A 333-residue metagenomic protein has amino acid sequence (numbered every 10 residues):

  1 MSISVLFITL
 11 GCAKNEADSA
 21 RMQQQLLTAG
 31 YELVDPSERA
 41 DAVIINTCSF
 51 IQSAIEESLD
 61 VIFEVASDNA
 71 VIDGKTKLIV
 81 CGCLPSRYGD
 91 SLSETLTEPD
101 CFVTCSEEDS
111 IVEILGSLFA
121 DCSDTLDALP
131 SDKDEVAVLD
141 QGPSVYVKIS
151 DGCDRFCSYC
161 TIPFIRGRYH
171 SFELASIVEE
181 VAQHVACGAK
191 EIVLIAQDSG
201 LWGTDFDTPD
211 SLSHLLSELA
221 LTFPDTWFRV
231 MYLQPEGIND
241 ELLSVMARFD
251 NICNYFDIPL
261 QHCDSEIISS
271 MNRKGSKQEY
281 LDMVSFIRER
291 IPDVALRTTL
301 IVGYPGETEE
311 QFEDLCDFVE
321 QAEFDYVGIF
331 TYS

Functional and structural regions predicted by a protein language model:
M1-W202, E241, I252, F256 (+4 more regions): Proteins enriched for Cys/Gly/acidic motifs involved in redox and nucleic-acid/cofactor modification
L78-G82, R87, L92, T97 (+1 more regions): Conserved SAM/AdoMet-binding glycine-rich loop
S333: AMP-binding (ANL) adenylation modules
